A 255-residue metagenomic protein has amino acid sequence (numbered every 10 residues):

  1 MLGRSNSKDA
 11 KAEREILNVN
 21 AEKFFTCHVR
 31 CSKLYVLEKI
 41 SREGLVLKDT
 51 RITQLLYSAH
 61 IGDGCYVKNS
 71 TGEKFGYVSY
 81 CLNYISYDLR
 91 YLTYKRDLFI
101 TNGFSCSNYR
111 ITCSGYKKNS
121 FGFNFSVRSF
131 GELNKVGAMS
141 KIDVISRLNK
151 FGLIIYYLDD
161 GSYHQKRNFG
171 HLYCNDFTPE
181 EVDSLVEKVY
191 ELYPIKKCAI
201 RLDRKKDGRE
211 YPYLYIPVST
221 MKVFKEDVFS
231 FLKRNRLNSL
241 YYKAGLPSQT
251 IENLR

Functional and structural regions predicted by a protein language model:
M1-R255: Internal intein/HINT superfamily modules and their associated LAGLIDADG
